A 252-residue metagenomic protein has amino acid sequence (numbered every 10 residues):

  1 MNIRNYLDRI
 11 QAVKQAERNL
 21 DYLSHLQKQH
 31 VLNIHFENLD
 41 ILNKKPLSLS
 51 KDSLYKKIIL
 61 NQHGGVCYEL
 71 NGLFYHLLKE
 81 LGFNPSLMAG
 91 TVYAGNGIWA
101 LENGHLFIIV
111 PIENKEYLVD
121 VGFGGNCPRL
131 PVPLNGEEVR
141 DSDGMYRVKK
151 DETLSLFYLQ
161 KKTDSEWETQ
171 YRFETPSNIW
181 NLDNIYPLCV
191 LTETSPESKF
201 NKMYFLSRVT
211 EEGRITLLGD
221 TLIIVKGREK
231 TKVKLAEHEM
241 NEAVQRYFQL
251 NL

Functional and structural regions predicted by a protein language model:
M1-Q62: Secondary-structure boundary elements
N2, L73, E239-M240: Short Gly/charged-rich anion-binding patches and loops
N2-I10, K14, I34-H35, V92-N96 (+2 more regions): His-Asp-centered catalytic microenvironments across diverse enzyme cores, prominently the transglutaminase-like
R9, E80, R246-Y247: Residues at alpha-helix termini
I59-V66, T194: Conserved aromatic-histidine-acidic binding/catalytic patches
H63-A89, I108, L206: Cysteine-centered nucleophilic/redox motifs
L218-L252: Extended, charged low-complexity segments that frequently continue into or abut oligomerization scaffolds
